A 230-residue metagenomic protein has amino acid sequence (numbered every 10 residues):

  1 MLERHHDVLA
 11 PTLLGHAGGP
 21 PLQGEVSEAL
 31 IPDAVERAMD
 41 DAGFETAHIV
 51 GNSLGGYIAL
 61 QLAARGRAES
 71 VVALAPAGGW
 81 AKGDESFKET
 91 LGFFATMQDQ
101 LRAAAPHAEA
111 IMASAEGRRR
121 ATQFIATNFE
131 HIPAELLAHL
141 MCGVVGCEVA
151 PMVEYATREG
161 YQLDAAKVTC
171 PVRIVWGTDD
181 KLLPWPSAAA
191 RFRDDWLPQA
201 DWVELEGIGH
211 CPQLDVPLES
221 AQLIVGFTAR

Functional and structural regions predicted by a protein language model:
D7, E45-H48, E69-S70, P171-R173 (+1 more regions): Structural signature of beta-strand start/N-cap positions in the alpha/beta core of ABC transporter nucleotide-binding
D7-L54, Q61, S86, Q222: Active-site loop/oxyanion-hole signature of alpha/beta-hydrolase fold enzymes
L13-A17, G78, G209-P212: Alpha/beta-hydrolase active-site loop signature
G56-G66, V71: Short glycine-enriched nucleophile-adjacent loop and the immediately C-terminal alpha-helix near the catalytic center
A68-A105: Flexible "cap/lid" loop of the alpha/beta hydrolase fold
P106-K167: Conserved alpha/beta-hydrolase catalytic His-Asp/Glu region
A166-I208: Conserved loop-alpha-helix segment in the C-terminal half of the alpha/beta-hydrolase fold that carries the catalytic
I208-A221: Catalytic histidine-centered segment of alpha/beta-hydrolase-like enzymes
